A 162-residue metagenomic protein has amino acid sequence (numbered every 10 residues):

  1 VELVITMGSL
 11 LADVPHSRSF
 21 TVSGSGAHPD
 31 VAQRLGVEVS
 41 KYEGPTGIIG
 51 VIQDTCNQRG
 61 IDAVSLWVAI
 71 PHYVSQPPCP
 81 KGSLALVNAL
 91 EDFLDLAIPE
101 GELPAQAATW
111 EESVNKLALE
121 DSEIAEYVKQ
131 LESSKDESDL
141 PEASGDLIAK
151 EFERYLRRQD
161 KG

Functional and structural regions predicted by a protein language model:
V1-L3, L11-G162: Accessory terminal and edge-of-domain segments that mediate assembly/interaction and cofactor placement around
G8: Acidic-aromatic/histidine active-site loop/patch
